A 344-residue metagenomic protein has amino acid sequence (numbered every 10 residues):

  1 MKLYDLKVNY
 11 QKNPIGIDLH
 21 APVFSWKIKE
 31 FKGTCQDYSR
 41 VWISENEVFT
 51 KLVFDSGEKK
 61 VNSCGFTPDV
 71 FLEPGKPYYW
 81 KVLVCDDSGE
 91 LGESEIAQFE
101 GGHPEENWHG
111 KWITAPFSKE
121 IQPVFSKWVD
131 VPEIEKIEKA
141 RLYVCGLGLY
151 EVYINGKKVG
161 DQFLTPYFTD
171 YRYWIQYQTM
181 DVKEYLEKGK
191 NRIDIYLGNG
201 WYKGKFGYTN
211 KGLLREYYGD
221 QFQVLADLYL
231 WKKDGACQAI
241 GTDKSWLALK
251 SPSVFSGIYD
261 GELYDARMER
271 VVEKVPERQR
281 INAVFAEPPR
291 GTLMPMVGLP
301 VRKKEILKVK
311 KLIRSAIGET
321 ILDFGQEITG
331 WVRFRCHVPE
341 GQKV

Functional and structural regions predicted by a protein language model:
M1-F31, Q98-E105: Pro/Thr/Ser/Gly-rich low-complexity, intrinsically disordered linker/stalk tracts
G16-D18, F31-C35, E135-K136, E340: A short beta-turn/strand-edge loop motif at beta-sheet boundaries
D18-V23, I137, I317, E327-W331: Short coil/turn motif common to extracellular beta-sandwich-like domains
F24, Y38-V41, Y150-V152, V344: Short beta-strand elements bearing conserved aromatic residues within extracellular beta-rich modules
W26, K60-G65, P77-K81, D86 (+4 more regions): Accessory beta-strand-rich segments of carbohydrate-active enzymes
T34-P77, L83, D87-E93, H109-I113: Recognizes extended acidic, P/S/T-rich segments that occur within or adjacent to Ig-like beta-sandwich modules
E58-K60, T114-P123, Y167-I175, K311-A316 (+1 more regions): Extracellular beta-rich ligand/substrate-recognition surface
A236-G325: Activation corresponds to long, low-complexity, non-globular regions
